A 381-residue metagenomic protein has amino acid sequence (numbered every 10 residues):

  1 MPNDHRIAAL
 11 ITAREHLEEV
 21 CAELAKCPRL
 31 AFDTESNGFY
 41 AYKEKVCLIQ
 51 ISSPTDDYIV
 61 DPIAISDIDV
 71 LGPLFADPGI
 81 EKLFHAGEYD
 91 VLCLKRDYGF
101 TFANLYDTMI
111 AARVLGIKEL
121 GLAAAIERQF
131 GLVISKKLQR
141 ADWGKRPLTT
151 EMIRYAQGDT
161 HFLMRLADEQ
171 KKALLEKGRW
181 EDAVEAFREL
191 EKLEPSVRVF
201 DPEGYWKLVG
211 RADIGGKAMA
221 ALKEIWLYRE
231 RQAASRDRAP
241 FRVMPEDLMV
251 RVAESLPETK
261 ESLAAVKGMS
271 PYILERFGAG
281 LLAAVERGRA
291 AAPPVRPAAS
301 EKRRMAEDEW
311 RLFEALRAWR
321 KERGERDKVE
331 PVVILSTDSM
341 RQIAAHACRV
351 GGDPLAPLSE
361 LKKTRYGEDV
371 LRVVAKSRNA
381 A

Functional and structural regions predicted by a protein language model:
M1-L30, T34, A381: N-terminal accessory regions of nucleic-acid-interacting proteins
N3-R6, L10, Q50, T55-V70 (+3 more regions): Active-site-proximal helix-loop-helix substrate-binding element of RNase H-like nuclease domains
A13, A86-G87, P245, S336: Helix N-cap/beta->alpha junction signal
A31, Y40, L48-I51: Non-catalytic, usually N-terminal nucleic-acid engagement modules in DNA/RNA processing proteins
D33, I49, L83, D107 (+7 more regions): A residue-level signal for conserved active-site and pocket-lining positions in enzyme catalytic cores
S36-K43: Single-stranded nucleic-acid-binding OB-fold domains
K43-K45, A347: A short, glycine/Asx- and small/polar-enriched loop/turn that sits immediately N-terminal to a beta-strand
T150, E169-A381: Accessory DNA-binding and partner-docking regions appended to nucleic-acid-acting proteins, especially the terminal
